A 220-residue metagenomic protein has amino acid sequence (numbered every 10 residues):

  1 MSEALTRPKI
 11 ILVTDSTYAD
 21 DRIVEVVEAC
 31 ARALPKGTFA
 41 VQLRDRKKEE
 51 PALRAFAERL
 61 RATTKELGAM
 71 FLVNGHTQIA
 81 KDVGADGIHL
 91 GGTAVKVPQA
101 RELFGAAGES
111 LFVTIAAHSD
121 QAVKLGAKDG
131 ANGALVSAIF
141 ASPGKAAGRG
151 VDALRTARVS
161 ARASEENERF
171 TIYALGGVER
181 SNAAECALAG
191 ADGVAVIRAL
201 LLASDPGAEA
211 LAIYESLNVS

Functional and structural regions predicted by a protein language model:
M1-V97, E102-N132, A146, T156 (+3 more regions): Conserved N-terminal beta1-alpha1 strand-loop-helix module at the mouth
S137-F140: Flexible, gly/ser-rich surface segments that form the specificity/activation loops bordering the active-site cleft
P143: Conserved beta-loop-beta/alpha segment of the NTase-like Rossmann-fold superfamily that binds/positions NTPs
V151-D152: Short alpha-helical segments enriched in small residues
D192-V194: Internal alpha/beta core interface subdomains
